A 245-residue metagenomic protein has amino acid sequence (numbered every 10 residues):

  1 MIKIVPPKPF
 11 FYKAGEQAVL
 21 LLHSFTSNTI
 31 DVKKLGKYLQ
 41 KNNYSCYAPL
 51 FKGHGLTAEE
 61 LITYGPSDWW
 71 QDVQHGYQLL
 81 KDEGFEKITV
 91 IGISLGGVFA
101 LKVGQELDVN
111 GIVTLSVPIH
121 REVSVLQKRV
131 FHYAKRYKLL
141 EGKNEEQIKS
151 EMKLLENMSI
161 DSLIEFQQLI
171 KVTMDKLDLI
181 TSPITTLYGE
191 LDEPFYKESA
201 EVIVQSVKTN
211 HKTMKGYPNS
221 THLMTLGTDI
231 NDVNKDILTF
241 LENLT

Functional and structural regions predicted by a protein language model:
L35, S182, Y196-Q205: Short alpha-helix in the alpha/beta-hydrolase fold that links the catalytic acid
Q40-A58: Conserved alpha/beta-hydrolase
T57-E83: Catalytic nucleophile-loop/oxyanion-hole region of alpha/beta-hydrolase and closely related hydrolase-like folds
G92-G96, A100: Gly/Ala-rich beta-loop-alpha elbow adjacent to hydrolase catalytic centers
V113-V123: Active-site nucleophile loop of the alpha/beta-hydrolase fold
I180, T186-Y188, D192: Short beta-strand/loop motif that positions the catalytic acidic residue of the alpha/beta-hydrolase fold
Q205-L223: Catalytic histidine neighborhood in serine/cysteine hydrolases with alpha/beta-hydrolase-type architecture
N219-T245: Catalytic active-site module of serine/aspartate enzymes centered on a nucleophile-bearing elbow/loop
